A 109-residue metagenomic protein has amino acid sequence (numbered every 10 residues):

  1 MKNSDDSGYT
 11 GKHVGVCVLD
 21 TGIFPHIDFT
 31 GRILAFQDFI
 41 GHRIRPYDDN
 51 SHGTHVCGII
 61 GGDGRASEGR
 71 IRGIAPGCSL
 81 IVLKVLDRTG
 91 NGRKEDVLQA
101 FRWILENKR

Functional and structural regions predicted by a protein language model:
S4-C17, G22-A35, R43-E95: Subtilisin-like serine protease catalytic core
F101-R109: Short acidic, glycine-rich surface-loop motifs adjacent to enzyme active sites
